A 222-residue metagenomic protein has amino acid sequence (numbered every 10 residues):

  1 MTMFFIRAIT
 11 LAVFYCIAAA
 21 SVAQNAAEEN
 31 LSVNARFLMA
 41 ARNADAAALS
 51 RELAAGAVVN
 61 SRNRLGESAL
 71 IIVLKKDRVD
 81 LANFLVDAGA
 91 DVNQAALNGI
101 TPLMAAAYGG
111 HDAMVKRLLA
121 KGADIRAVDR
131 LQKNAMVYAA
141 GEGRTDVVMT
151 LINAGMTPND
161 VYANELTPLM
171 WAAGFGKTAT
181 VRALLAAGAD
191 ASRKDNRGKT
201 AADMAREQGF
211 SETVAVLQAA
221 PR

Functional and structural regions predicted by a protein language model:
A48, D80-L81, A113-M114, D146-V147 (+2 more regions): Conserved ankyrin/ankyrin-like repeat signature
